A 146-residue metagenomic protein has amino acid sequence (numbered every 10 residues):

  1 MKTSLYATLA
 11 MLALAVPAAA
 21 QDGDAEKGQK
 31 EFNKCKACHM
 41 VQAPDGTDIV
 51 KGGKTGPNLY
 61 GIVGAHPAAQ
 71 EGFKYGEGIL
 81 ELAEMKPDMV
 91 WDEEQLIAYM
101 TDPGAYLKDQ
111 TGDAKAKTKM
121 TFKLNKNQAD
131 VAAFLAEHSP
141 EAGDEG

Functional and structural regions predicted by a protein language model:
M1-A7: Bacterial N-terminal signal peptides that target proteins for export
A7-A15: Bacterial N-terminal signal peptides
V16-D22: Sec/Tat signal peptide C-region and signal peptidase I cleavage site
G23-K86, P103-A114, S139-G146: Periplasmic/extracellular electron-transfer cofactor-ligation site, primarily the c-type cytochrome heme-c attachment
M89-G146: C-terminal capping alpha-helices of c-type cytochrome domains
